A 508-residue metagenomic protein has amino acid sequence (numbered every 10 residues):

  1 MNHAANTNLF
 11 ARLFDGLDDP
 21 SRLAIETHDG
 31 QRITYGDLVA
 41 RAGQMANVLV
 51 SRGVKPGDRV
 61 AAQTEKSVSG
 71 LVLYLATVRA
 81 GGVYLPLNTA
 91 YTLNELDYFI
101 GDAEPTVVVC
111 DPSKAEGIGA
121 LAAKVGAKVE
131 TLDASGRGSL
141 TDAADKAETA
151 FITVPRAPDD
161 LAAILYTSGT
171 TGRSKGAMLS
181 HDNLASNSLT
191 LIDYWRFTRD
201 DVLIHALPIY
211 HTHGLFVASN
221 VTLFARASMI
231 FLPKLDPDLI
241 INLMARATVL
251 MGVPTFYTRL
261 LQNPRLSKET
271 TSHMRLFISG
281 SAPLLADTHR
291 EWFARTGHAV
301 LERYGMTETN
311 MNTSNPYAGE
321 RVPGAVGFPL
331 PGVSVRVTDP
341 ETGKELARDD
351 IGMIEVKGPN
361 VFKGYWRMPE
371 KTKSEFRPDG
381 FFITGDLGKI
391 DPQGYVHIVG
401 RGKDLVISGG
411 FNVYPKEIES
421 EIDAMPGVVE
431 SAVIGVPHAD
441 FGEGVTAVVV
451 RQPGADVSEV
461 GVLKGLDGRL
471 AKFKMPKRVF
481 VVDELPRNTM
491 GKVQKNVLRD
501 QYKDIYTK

Functional and structural regions predicted by a protein language model:
S21, G136, A147-Y166, G172-R173 (+1 more regions): Conserved pre-ATP/AMP-binding loop-to-beta segment of ANL
Q31, N47-N94, P112, N412: Conserved AMP-binding/adenylate-forming
R32-G36, A162-S186: Conserved AMP-binding A3 loop
Y91, V108-C110, G358, K363-G364 (+5 more regions): AMP-binding/adenylate-forming catalytic core of the ANL superfamily
S113-P158, N263, K508: ANL superfamily adenylate-forming
A185-V202, Y210-V249, N263-R265: Conserved AMP-binding/adenylation subdomain of ANL enzymes
W195, M244-G252, L261-V322, S334: Gly/Ser/Thr-rich phosphate-binding loop
R336-E355, S374, P392-Q393, A455-E459 (+1 more regions): Conserved beta-loop-beta connector loops within the AMP-binding
